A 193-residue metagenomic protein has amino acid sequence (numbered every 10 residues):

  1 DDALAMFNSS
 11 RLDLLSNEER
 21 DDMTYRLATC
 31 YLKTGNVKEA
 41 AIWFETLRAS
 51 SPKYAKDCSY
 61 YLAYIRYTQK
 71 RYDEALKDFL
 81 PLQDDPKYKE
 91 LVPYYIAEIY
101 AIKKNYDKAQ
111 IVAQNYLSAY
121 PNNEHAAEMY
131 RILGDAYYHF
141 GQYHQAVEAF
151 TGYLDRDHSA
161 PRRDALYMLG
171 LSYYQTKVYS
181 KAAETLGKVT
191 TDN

Functional and structural regions predicted by a protein language model:
D1-N193: Acidic, polar-rich low-complexity tracts and alpha-helical solenoid repeat scaffolds
